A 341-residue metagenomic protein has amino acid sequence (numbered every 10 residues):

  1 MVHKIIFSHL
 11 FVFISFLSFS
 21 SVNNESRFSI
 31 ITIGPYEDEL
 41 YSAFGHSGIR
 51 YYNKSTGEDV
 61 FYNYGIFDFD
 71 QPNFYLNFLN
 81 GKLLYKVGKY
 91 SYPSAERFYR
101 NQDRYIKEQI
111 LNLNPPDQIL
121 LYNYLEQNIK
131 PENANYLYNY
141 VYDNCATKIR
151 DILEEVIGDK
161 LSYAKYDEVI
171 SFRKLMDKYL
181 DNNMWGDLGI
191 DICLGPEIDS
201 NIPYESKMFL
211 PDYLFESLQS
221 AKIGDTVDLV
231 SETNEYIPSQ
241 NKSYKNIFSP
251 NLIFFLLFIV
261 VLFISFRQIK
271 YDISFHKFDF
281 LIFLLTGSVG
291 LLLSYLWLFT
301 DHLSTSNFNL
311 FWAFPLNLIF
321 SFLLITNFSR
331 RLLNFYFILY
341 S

Functional and structural regions predicted by a protein language model:
M1-H9: Bacterial N-terminal signal peptides that target proteins for export
S15-L17: N-terminal signal peptide c-region/cleavage motif recognized by signal peptidases
S21-E25, T233: Membrane-proximal intrinsically disordered regions of secretory-pathway and membrane-system proteins
N24-D103: Glycine-rich catalytic cores of cysteine/serine-nucleophile enzymes that process amide/ester linkages in cell-envelope
R27, H46, D59, E108-I110 (+2 more regions): Extracellular structured ligand-interaction cores
D68-D143, T147-I157: A cross-kingdom signal targeting lumenal/periplasmic-facing segments of multi-pass membrane and secretory-pathway
Q127-N317, F328-S341: Activation targets extended, charge/polar-rich intrinsically disordered C-terminal tails
